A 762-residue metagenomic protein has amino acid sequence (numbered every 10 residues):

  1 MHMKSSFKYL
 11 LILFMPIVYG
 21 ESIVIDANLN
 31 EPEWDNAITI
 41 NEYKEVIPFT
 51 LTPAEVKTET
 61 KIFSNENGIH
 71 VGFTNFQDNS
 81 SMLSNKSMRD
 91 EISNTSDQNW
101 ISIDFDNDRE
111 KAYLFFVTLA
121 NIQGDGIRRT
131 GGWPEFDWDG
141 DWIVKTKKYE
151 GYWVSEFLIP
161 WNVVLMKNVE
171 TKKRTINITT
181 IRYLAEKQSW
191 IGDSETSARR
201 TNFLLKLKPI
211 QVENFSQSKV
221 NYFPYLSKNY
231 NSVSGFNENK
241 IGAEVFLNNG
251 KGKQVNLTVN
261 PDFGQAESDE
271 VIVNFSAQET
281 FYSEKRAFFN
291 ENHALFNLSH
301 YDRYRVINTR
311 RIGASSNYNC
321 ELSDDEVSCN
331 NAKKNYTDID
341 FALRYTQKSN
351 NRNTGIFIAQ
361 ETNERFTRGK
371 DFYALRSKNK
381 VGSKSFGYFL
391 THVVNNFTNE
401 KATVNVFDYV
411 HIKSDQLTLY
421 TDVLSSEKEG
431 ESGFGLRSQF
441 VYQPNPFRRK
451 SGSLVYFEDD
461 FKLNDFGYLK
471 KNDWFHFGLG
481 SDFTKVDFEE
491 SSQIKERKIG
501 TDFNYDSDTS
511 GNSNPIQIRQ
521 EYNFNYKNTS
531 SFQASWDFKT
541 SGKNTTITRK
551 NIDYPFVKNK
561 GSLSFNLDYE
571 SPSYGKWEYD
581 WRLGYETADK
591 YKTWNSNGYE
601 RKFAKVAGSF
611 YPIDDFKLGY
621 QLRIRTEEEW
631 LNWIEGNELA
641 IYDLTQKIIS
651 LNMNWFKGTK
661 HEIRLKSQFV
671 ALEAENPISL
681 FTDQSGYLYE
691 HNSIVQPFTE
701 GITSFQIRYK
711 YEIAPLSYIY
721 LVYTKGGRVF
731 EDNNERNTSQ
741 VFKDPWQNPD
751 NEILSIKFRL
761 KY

Functional and structural regions predicted by a protein language model:
K4-I12: Sec-dependent signal peptide recognition, specifically the positively charged N-region followed immediately by
L11-G20: Hydrophobic h-region of N-terminal signal peptides that target proteins for export in Gram-negative bacteria
Y19-Y373: Structural preference for beta-rich elements and adjacent junctions enriched in aromatics
I62, V144-T146, S377, F440 (+1 more regions): A structural signal for short hydrophobic beta-strand segments in well-ordered beta-sheet cores
N67-I69, K111, W153, K172-I176 (+15 more regions): Outer-envelope beta-barrel architecture signal
S80-S87, G124-I127, M166-N168, A266-D269 (+8 more regions): A short, polar/proline- and glycine-enriched secondary-structure boundary/capping micro-motif
F157, T175-N177, Q254-V255, F263-E270 (+7 more regions): Catalytic-domain carbohydrate-binding cleft regions of carbohydrate-active enzymes
D338-D340, T346, A402, V410 (+1 more regions): Exposed, low-structure sequence patches enriched in small/polar residues
